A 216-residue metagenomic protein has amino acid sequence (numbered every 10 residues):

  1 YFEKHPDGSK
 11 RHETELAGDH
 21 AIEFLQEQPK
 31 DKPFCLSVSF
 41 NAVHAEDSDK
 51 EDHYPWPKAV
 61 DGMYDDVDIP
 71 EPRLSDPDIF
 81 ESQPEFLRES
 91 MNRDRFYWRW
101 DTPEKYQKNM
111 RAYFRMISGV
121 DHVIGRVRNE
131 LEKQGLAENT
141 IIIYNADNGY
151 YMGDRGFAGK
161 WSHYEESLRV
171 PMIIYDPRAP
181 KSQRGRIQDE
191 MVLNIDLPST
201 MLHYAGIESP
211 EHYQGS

Functional and structural regions predicted by a protein language model:
F2-H12, F24-K32, S37-V192, Y204-H212: Active-site-proximal cap/lid insertion segments
T14-G18: A conditional alpha-helix N-cap/helix-loop micro-motif detector
N194, P198: Zinc-coordinating Cys/His ligand positions in small cysteine/histidine-rich zinc-finger domains
G215: A conserved active-site-flanking secondary-structure segment within enzyme catalytic domains
